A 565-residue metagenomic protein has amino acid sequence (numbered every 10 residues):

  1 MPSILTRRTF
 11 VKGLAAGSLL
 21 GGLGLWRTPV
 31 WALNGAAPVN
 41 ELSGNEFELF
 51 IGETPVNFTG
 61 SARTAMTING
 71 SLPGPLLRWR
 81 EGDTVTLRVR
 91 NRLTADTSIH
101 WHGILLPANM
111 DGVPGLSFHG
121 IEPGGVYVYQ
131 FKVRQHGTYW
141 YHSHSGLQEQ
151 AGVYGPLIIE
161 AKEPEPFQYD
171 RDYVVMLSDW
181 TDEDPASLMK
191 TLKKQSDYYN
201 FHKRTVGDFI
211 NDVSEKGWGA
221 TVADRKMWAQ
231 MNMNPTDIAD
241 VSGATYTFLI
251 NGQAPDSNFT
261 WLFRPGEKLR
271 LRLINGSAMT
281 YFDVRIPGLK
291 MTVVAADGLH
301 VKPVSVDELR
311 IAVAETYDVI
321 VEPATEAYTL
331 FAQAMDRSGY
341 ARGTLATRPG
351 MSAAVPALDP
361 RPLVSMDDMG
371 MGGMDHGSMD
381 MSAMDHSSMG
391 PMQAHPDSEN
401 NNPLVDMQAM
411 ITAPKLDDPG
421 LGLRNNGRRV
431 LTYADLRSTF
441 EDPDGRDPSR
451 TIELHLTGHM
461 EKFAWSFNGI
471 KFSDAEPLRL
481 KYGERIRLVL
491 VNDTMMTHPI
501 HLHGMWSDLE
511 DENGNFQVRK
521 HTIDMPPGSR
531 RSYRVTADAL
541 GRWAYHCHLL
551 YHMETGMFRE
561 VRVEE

Functional and structural regions predicted by a protein language model:
P2-L5, G13-I311, I320, G350-S387 (+4 more regions): Histidine-centered copper-binding motifs that mark active-site loops of extracellular/periplasmic copper enzymes
L33-S43, F47, H395-I411, V430: N-terminal pre-domain segments of enzymes
F50-G52, K216-W228, A434-T457: Predominantly extracellular/luminal regions of secreted and cell-surface proteins, especially disulfide-bonded
F58-G60, G103, N109-F118, T292-D307 (+7 more regions): Active-site pocket scaffolds in enzymes
A95, E165, D182, M279-Y281 (+6 more regions): Short beta-strands and strand-coil junctions in structured, solvent-facing domains, enriched
Y139-H144, T325-D336, D538-Y551: Short, surface-exposed ligand- or partner-binding patches at beta-edge/loop junctions that are enriched in aromatics
S145, Q150, D318-E322, A327-A341 (+1 more regions): Hydrophobic, ordered structural segments
M231-T236, M407-A413, L423-N426: Long, low-complexity, polar/charged, intrinsically disordered or flexibly structured peripheral segments
